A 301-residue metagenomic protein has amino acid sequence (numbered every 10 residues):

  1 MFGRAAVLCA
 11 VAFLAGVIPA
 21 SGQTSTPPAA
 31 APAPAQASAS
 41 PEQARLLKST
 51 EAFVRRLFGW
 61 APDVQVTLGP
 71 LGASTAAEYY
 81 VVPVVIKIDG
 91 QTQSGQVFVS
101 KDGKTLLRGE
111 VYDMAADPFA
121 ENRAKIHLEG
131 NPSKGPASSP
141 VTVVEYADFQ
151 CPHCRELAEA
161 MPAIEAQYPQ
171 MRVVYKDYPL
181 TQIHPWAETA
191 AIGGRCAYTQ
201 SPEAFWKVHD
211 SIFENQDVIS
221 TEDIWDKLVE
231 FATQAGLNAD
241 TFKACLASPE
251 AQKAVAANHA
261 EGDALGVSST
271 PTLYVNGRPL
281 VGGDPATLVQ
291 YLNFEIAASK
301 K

Functional and structural regions predicted by a protein language model:
M1-G3: N-terminal secretory signal peptides that target proteins for export/translocation
A5-V17: Bacterial N-terminal signal peptides
I18-G22: Sec/Tat signal peptide C-region and signal peptidase I cleavage site
Q23-R108, V229-K301: C-terminal cap of thioredoxin/glutaredoxin-like
A39-L47, T75-A77, P136, P140 (+9 more regions): Solvent-exposed, acidic/flexible segments
K101-P132: A short, surface-exposed interaction/processing loop segment used at functional sites
K125-V141, E165: A short beta-strand-turn-helix
V144-T233, D263-S268, N293-K301: Structural alpha/beta surface segment adjacent to cysteine/selenocysteine redox centers across thiol/disulfide enzymes
